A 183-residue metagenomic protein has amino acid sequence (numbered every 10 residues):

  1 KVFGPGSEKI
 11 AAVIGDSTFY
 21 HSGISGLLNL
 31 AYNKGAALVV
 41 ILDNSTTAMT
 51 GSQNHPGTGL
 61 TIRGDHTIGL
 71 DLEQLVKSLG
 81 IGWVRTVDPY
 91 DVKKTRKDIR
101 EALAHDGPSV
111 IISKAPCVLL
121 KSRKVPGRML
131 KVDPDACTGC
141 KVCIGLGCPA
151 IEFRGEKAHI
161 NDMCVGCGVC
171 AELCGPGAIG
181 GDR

Functional and structural regions predicted by a protein language model:
K1-I112, S122-R123: Thiamine diphosphate
S17-Y20, T61-H66, R85-P89, L130-T138 (+2 more regions): Hydrophobic alpha-helical scaffolding
D43, Y90, A115-C117, A136 (+2 more regions): A broadly conserved detector of short glycine/acidic/proline-rich loop/turn motifs that flank catalytic sites and bind
E101-F153: Glycine/aspartate-rich loop-and-adjacent alpha/beta segment that forms the canonical ThDP
T138-H159, V165, V169-R183: Iron-sulfur cluster-binding cysteine motifs and their immediate structural context in ferredoxin-like electron-transfer
